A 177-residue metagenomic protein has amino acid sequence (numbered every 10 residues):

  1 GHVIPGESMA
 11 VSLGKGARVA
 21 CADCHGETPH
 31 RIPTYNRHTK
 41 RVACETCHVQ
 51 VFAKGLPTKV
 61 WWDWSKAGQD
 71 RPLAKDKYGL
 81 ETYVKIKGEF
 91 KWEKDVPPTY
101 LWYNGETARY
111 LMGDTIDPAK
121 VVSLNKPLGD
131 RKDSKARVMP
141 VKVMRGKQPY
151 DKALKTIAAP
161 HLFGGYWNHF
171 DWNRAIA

Functional and structural regions predicted by a protein language model:
G1-W64: Inter-heme linker and motif-flanking segments adjacent to c-type heme-binding CXXCH motifs in c-type cytochromes
V3, T28, F90, R131 (+1 more regions): Compositionally biased, intrinsically disordered low-complexity regions
S12-G14, Y35-H38, W92, P127-S134: A general structural signal for short secondary-structure junctions and capping/turn motifs
K15, E45, K66-D70, D76-K77 (+1 more regions): Short, surface-exposed linear patches
H30, W61-W64, W92, W102 (+3 more regions): A residue-identity detector for tryptophan
I32, G55, P72, P149-D151: Residues in flexible loops and secondary-structure boundaries
V51-K126: Catalytic cores of secreted or luminal carbohydrate-active enzymes
G105-A177: Extended surface/linker regions that mediate inter-domain or inter-protein docking in multi-component redox
